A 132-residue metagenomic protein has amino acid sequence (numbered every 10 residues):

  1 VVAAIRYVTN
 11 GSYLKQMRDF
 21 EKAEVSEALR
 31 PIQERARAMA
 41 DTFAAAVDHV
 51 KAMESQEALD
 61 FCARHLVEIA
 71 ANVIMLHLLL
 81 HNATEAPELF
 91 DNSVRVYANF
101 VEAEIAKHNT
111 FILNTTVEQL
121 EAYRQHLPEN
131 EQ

Functional and structural regions predicted by a protein language model:
V1-Q132: Flavin-dependent oxidoreductase catalytic core characteristic of acyl-CoA dehydrogenase/oxidase-like enzymes
